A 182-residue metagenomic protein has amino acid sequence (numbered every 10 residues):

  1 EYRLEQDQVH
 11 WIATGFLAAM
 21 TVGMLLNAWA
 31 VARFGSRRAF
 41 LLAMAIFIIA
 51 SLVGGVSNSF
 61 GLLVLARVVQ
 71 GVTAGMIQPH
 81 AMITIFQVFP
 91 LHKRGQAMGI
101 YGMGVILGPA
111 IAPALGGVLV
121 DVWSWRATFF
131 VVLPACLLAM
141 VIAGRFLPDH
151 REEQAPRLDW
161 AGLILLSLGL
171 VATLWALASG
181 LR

Functional and structural regions predicted by a protein language model:
E1-R145: Transmembrane-helix bundle of Major Facilitator Superfamily
D121-R182: Hydrophobic transmembrane-helix bundles of small-molecule transporters
